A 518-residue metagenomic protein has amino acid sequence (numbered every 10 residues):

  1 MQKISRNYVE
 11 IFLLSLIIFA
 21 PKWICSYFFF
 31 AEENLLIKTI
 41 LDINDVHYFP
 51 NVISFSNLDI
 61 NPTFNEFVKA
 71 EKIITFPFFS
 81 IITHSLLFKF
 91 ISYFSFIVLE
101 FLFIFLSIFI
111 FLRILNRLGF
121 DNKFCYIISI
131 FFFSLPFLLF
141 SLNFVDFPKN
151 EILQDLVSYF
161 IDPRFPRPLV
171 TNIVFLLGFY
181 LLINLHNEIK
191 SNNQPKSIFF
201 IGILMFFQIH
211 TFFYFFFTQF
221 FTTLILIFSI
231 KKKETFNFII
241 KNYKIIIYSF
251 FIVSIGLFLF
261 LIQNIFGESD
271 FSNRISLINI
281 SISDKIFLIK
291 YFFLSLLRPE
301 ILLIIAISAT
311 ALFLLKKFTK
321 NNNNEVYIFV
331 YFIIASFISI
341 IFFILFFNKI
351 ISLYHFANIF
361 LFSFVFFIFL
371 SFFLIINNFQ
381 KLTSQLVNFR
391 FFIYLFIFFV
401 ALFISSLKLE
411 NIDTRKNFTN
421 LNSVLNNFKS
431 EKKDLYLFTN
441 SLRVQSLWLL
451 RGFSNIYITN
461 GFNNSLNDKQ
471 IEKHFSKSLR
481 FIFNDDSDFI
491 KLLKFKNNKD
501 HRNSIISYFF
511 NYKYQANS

Functional and structural regions predicted by a protein language model:
N7-E10, F124-C125, N193-S197, N242-I247 (+2 more regions): Membrane-interfacial loop-to-transmembrane alpha-helix junctions, especially the N-terminal start
P21-L176, I209-F213, K408-L409, T414: Active-site lumenal/periplasmic loops and adjacent helix-entry segments of GT-C-fold, multi-pass membrane
N44, K69, F206-F356: Transmembrane catalytic cores of multi-pass membrane glycosyltransferases and polysaccharide-assembly enzymes
V52, Y394-Q470: Extracytoplasmic
I104, F213, I350-K381: Hydrophobic/aromatic-rich transmembrane helices and adjacent perimembrane loops
V170-K196: Membrane-interface transmembrane helices that cradle and orient dolichyl/undecaprenyl
K241-S254, L374-L407: Signature aromatic-anchored transmembrane alpha helix within multi-pass, membrane-resident enzymes that catalyze glycan
I456-S518: Luminal/periplasmic acceptor-recognition loop/helix of membrane-associated glycosyltransferases
